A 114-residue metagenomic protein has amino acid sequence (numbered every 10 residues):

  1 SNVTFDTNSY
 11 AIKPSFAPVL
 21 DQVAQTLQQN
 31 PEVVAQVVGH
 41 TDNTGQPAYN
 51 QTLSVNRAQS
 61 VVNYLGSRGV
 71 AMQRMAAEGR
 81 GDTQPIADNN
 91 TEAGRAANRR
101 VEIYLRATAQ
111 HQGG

Functional and structural regions predicted by a protein language model:
S1-D6: Acidic/histidine-rich, surface-exposed loop or edge segments in extracytoplasmic proteins
Y10-A17, V38-G114: Periplasmic OmpA-like peptidoglycan-binding domain that tethers envelope proteins to the cell wall
A24-L27, V62: Hydrophobic core positions within the conserved protein kinase catalytic domain
Q29-E32: Surface-exposed, polar/charged faces of alpha-helical domains in mature secreted/periplasmic/lumenal proteins
